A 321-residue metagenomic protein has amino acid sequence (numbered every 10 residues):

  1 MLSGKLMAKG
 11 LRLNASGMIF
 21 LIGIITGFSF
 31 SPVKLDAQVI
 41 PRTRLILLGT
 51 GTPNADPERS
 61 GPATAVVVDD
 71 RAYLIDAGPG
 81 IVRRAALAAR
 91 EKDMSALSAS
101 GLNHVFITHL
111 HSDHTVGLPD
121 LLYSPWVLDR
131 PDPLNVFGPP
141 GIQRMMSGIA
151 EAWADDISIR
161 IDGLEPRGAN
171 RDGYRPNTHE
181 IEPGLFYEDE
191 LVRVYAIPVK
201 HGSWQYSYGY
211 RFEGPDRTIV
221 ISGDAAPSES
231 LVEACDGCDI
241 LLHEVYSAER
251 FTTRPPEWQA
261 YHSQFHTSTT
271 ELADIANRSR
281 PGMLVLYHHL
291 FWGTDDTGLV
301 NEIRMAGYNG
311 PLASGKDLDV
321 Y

Functional and structural regions predicted by a protein language model:
M1-L13: N-terminal secretory signal peptides that target proteins for export/translocation
L2, L35-I219, G298-Y321: Binuclear metal-dependent hydrolase catalytic cores
G4-M7, S29, A37: Coiled-coil-like amphipathic alpha-helices with heptad-repeat character
S16-S29: Bacterial N-terminal signal peptides
S112, G141, A225, H289-L290: Short, surface-exposed acidic/glycine-rich loop or hinge patches that mediate macromolecular interfaces
Y208-G209, D216-V220, A226-D319: Cap/insert and terminal regions of metallo-dependent hydrolase folds
